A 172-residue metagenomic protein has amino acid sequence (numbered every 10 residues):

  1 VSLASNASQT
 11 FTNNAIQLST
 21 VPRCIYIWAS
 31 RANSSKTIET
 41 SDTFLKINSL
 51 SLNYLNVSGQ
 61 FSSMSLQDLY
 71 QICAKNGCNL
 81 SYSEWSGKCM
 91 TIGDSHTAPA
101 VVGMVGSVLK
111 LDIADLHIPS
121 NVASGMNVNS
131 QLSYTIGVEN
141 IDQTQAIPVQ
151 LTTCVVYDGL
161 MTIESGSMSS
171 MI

Functional and structural regions predicted by a protein language model:
V1-I172: Flexible assembly/topogenesis modules
